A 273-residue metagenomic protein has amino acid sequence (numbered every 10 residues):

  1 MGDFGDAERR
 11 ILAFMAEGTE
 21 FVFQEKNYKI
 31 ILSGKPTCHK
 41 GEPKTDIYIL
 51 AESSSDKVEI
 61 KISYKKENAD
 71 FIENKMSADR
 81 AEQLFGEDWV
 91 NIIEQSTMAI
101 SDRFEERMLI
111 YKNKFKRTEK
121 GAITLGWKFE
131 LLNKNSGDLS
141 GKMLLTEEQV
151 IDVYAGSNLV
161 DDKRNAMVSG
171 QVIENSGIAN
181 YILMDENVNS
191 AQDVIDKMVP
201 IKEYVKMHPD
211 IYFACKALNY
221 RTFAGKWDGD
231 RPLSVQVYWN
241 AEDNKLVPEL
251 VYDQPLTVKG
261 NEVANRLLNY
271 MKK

Functional and structural regions predicted by a protein language model:
M1-Q83: Catalytic centers of nucleases
G2, F23, S55-L246: Catalytic cores of nucleic-acid endonucleases
V237-K273: Hydrophobic, glycine-enriched assembly/anchoring segments
